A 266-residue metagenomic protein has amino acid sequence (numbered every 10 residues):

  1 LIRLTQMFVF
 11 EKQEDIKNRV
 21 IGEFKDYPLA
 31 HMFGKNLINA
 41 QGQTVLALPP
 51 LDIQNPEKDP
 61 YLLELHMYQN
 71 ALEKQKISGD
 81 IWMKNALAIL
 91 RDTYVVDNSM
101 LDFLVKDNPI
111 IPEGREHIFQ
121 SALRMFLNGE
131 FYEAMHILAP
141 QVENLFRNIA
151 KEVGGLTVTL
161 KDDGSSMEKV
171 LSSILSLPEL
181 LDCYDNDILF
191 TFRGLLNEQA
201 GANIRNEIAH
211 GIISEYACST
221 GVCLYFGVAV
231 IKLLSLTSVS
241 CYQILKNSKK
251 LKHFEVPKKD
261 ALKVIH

Functional and structural regions predicted by a protein language model:
L1-Q69: The feature captures two recurrent sequence modes
L4-Q6, L262, H266: Sequence termini and other peripheral, non-core segments
P49, Y61-Y132, F254-K263: Charged alpha-helical initiation segments
I81, G114-H117, G129, E133-P140 (+5 more regions): Generic recognition of stable, solvent-exposed alpha-helical segments in well-folded globular domains
D92-P178: Secondary-structure-rich domain cores
I110, S173-N203: Short, mixed-charge amphipathic alpha-helical segments
N148, M167-L171, L233-S238, K252-V264: Eukaryote-specific, cytoplasm-facing alpha-helical/coiled-coil scaffolding segments in long proteins
T191-P257: Charge-enriched, short contiguous segments at helix-coil
